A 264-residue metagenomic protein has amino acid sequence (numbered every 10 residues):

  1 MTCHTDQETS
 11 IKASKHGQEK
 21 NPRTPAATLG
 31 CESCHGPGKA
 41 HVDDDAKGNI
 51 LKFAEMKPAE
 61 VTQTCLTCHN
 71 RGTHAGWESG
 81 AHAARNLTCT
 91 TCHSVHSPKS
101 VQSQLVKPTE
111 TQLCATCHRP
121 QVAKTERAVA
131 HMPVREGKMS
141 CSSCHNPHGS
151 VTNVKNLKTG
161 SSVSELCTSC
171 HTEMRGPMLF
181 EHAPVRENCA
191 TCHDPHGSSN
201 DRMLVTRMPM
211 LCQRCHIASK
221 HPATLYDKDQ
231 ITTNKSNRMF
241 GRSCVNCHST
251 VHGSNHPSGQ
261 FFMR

Functional and structural regions predicted by a protein language model:
M1-R264: Short sequence/structural segments immediately N-terminal
